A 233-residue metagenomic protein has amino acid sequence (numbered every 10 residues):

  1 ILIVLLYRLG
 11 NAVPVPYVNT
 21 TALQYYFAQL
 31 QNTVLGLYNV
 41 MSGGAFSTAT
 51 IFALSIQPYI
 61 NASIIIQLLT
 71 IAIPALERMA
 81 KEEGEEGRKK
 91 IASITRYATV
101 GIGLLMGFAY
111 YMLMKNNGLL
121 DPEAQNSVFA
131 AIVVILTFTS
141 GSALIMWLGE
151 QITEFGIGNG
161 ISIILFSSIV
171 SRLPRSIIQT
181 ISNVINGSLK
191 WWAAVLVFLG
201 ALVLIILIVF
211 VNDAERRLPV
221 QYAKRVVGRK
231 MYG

Functional and structural regions predicted by a protein language model:
I1-G233: N-terminal cationic and glycine-rich segments that engage phosphates or anionic surfaces
